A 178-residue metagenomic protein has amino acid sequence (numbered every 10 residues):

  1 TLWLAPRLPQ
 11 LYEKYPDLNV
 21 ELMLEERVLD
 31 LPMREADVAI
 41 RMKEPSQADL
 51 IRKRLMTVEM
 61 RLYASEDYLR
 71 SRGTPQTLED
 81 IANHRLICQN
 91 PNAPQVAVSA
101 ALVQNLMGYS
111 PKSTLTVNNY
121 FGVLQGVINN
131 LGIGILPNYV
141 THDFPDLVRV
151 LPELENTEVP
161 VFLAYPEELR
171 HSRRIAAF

Functional and structural regions predicted by a protein language model:
T1-A48: Central regulatory/effector-binding core of bacterial HTH transcription factors
L2-W3, R72, R173: Residues that form or flank phosphate/diphosphate-binding pockets in enzymes that use nucleotide phosphates
E26, E66, N90, E167-L169: Residue-level signal for short, function-critical loop segments
M33, P45-V161: C-terminal regulatory
E153-F178: A late-sequence structural motif
